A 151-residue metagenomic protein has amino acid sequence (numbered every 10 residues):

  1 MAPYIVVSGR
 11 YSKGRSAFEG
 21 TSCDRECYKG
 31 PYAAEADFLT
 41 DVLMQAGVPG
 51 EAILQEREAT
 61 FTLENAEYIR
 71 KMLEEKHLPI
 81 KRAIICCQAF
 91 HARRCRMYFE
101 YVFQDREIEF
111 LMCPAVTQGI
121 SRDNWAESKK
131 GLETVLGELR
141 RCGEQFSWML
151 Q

Functional and structural regions predicted by a protein language model:
M1-E127: A structural signal for short, hydrophobic/glycine-enriched beta-strand patches
G119-Q151: C-terminal capping/extension of enzyme domains
